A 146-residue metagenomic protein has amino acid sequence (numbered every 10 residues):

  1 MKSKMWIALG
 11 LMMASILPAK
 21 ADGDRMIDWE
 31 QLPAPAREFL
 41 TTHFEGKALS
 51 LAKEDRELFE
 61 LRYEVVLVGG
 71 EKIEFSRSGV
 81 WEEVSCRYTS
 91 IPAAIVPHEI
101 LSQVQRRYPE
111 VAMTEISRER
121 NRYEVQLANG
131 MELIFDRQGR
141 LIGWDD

Functional and structural regions predicted by a protein language model:
K2-I7, P18-D146: Long, terminal "pre-/pro-" and other extracytoplasmic accessory regions that lie outside the mature folded/catalytic
G10-M12: Short, linear, compositionally biased motifs with a strong N-terminal bias
A14-I16: N-terminal signal peptide c-region/cleavage motif recognized by signal peptidases
